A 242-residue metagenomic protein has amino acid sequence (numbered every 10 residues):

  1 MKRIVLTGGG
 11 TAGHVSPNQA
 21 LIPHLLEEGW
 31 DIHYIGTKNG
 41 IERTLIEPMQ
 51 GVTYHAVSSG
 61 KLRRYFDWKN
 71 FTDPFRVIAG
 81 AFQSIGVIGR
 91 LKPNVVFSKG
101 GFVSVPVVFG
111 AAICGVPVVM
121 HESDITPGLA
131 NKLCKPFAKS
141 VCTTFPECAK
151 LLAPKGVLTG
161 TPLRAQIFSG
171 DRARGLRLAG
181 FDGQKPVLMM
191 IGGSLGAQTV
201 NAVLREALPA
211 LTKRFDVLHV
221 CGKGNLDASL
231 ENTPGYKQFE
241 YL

Functional and structural regions predicted by a protein language model:
R3, D31, V52-T53, A112-A173: Active-site-proximal region of nucleotide-activated glycan assembly enzymes, centered on histidine/acidic-rich loops
R3-G8, L26-R76: Conserved nucleotide-sugar phosphate-binding/catalytic loop shared by glycosyltransferases and other
H14-L25: Short amphipathic alpha-helix
G36-G40, G60, D124, E147 (+1 more regions): Residues in the short beta-alpha loop(s) of Rossmann-like NAD(P)-binding domains
G40-Q50, R172-R174, F181-L242: Donor-nucleotide binding loops and adjacent catalytic segments primarily of GT-B fold Leloir glycosyltransferases
G40-T44, P93-C114: An aromatic- and histidine-rich active-site surface loop
R64-V95, I113: An amphipathic, basic-hydrophobic alpha-helix
